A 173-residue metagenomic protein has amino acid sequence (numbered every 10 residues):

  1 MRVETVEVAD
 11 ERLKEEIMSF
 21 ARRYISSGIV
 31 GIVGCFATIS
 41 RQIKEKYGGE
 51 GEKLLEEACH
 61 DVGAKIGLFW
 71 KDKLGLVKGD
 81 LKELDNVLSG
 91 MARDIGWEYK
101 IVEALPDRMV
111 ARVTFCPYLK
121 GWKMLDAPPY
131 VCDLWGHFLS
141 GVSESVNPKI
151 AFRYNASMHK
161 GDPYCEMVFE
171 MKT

Functional and structural regions predicted by a protein language model:
M1-R108, F115-D133, E144-S145, A151-Y164 (+1 more regions): N-terminal accessory segment detector
L134-L139: ATP phosphate-binding glycine-rich loop and adjacent ATP-lid/helix-beta elements within ATP-binding kinase/ATPase
